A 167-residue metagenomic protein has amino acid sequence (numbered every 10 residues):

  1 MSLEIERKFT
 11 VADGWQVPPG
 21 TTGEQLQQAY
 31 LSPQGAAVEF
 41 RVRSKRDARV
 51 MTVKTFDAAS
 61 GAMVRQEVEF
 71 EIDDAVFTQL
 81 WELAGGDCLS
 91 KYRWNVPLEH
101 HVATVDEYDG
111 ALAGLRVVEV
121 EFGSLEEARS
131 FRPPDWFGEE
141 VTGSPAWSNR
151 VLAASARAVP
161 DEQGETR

Functional and structural regions predicted by a protein language model:
M1-R167: Phosphate-end processing signature that detects enzymes handling 5′-triphosphorylated RNA and polyphosphate
